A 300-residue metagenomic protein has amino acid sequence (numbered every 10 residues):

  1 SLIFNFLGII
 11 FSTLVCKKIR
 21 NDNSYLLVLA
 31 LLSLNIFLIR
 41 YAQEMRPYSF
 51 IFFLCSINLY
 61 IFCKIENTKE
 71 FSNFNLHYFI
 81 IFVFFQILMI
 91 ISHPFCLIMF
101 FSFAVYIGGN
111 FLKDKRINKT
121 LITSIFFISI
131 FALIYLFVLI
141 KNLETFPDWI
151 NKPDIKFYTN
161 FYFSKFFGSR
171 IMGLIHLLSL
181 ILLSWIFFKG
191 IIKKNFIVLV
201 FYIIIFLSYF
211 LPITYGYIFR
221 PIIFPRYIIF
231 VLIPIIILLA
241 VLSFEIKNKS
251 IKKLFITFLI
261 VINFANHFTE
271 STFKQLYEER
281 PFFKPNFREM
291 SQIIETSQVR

Functional and structural regions predicted by a protein language model:
S1-R20, Y25-E70, N75-R300: Membrane-proximal helix-loop-helix interfaces that form the catalytic/acceptor-binding platform of multi-pass membrane
